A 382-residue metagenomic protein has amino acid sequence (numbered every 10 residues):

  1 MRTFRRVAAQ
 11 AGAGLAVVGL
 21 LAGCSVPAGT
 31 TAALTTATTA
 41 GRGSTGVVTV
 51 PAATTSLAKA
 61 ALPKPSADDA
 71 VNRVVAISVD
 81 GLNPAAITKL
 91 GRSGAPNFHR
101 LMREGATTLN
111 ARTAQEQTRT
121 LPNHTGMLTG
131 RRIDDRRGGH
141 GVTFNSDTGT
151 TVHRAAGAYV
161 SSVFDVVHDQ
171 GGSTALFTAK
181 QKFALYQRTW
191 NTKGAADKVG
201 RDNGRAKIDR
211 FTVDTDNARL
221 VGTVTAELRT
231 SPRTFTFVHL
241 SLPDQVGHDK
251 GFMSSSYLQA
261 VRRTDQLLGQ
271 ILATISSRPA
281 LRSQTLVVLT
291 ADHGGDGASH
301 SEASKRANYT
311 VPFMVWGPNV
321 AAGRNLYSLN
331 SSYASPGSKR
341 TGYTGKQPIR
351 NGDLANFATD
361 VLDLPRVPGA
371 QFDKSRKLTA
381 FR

Functional and structural regions predicted by a protein language model:
L21-T54: C-terminal region of N-terminal signal peptides and the immediate post-cleavage residues of exported proteins
V50-A70, P84-D169: Active-site nucleophile/metal-coordination loop of metallo-enzymes that catalyze phosphate/sulfate and related
V71-P84, R100-M102, M127, V167 (+6 more regions): Beta-strand elements within well-structured catalytic alpha/beta cores of enzymes that handle phosphate/sulfate esters
A76, N97, R263-A307: Metal-dependent active-site segment of extracytoplasmic phospho-/sulfohydrolases and closely related
D135-S146, T150-V213: Catalytic-site neighborhoods of secreted/periplasmic enzymes that process anionic sulfate/phosphate groups
Q187-R205, V224-Q270: Active-site His/acidic residue clusters
S304-L362: Substrate-binding rim/cap in mid-to-C-terminal beta-strand-loop elements of soluble/periplasmic
L364-R382: Polar, surface-exposed loop/tail segments that function as active-site lids or cofactor/substrate-recognition elements
